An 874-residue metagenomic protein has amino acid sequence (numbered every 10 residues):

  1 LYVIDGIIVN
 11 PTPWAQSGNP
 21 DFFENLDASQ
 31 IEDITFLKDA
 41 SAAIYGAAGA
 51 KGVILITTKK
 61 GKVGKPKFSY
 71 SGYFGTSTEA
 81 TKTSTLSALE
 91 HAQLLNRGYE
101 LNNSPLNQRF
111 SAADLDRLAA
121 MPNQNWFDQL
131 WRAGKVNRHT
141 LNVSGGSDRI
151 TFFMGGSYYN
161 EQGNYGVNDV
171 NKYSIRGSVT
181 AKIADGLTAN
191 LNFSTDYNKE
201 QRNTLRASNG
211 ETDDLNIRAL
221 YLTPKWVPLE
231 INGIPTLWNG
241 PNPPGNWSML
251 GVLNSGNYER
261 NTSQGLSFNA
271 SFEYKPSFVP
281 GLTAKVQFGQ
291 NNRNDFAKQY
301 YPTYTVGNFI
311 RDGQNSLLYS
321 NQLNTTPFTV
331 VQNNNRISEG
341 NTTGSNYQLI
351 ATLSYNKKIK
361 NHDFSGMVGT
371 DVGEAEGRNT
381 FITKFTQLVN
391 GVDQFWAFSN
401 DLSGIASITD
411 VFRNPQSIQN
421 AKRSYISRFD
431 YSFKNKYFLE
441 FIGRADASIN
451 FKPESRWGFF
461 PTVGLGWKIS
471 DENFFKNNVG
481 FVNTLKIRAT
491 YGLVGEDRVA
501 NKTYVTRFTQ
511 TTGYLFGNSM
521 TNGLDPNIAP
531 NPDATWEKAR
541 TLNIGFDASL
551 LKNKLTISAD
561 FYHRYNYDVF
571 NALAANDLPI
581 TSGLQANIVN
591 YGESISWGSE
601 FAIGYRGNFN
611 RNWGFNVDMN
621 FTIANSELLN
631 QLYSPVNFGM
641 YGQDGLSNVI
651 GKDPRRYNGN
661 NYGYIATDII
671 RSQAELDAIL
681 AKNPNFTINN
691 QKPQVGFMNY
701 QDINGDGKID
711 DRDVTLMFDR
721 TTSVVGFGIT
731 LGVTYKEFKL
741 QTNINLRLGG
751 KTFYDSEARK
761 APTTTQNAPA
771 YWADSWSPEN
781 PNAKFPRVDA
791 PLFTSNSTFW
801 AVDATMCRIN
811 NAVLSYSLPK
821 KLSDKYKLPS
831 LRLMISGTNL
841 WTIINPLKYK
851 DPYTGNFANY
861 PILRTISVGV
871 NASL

Functional and structural regions predicted by a protein language model:
L1, N10-P20, G52, K60-V167 (+4 more regions): Residues embedded in well-ordered regular secondary structure
L1-I8, E32-D33, A42-K59: Extracytoplasmic beta-strand/coil segments of soluble accessory domains associated with Gram-negative outer-membrane
D5-K38: Short acidic/polar hinge/loop motifs at secondary-structure boundaries that mediate gating or recognition
V9-P11, A40-I44, G61-V63, T76-E79 (+8 more regions): Short beta-strands and strand-coil junctions in structured, solvent-facing domains, enriched
S69-L118, F381, R606-T721: Conserved small-residue
A113, N137, K172, S178-L187 (+10 more regions): Extracellular/periplasmic, surface-exposed regions of secreted and cell-surface proteins
R720-F753: Glycine-rich, aromatic-lined ligand/substrate-binding cores of catalytic and carbohydrate-binding domains
L740-C807: C-terminal beta-barrel architecture of Gram-negative outer-membrane proteins
